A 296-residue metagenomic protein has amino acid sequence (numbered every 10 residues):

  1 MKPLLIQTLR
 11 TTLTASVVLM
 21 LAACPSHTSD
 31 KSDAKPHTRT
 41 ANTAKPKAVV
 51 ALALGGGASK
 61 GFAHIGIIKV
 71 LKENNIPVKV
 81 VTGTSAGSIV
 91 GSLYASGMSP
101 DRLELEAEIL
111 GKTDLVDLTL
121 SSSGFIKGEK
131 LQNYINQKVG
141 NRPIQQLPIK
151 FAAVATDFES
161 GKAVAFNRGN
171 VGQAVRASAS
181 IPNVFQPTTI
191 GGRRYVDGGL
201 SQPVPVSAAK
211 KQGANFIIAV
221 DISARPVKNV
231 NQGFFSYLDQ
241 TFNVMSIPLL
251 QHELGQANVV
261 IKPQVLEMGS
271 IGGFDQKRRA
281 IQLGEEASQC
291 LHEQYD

Functional and structural regions predicted by a protein language model:
K2-L5, T11, A23-V81, L93-D296: Patatin-like phospholipase
R10-V18: Hydrophobic helical h-region of N-terminal Sec-dependent signal peptides in bacterial secretory/periplasmic proteins
G83, G87: Gly/Ala-rich beta-loop-alpha elbow adjacent to hydrolase catalytic centers
